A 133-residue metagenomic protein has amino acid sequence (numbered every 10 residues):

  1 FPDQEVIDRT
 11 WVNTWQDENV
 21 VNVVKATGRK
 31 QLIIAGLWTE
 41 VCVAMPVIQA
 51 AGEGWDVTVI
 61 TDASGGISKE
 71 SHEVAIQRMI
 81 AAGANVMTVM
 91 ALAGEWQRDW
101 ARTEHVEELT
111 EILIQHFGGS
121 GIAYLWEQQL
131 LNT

Functional and structural regions predicted by a protein language model:
F1-T133: Active-site-adjacent betaalpha module
